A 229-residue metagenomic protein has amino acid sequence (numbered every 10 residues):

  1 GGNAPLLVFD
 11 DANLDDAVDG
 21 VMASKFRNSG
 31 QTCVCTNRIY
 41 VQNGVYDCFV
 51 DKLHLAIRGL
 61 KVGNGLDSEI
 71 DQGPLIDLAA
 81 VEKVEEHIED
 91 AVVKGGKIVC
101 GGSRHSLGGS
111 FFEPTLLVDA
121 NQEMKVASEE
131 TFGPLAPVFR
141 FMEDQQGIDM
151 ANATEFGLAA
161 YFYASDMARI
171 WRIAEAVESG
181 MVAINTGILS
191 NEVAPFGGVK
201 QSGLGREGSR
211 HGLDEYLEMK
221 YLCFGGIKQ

Functional and structural regions predicted by a protein language model:
G1-N121, I184, K228: ALDH superfamily catalytic-core signature
L6-L7, K61, I88, V93-K94 (+2 more regions): Conserved C-terminal structural/oligomerization subdomain of aldehyde/semialdehyde dehydrogenase
